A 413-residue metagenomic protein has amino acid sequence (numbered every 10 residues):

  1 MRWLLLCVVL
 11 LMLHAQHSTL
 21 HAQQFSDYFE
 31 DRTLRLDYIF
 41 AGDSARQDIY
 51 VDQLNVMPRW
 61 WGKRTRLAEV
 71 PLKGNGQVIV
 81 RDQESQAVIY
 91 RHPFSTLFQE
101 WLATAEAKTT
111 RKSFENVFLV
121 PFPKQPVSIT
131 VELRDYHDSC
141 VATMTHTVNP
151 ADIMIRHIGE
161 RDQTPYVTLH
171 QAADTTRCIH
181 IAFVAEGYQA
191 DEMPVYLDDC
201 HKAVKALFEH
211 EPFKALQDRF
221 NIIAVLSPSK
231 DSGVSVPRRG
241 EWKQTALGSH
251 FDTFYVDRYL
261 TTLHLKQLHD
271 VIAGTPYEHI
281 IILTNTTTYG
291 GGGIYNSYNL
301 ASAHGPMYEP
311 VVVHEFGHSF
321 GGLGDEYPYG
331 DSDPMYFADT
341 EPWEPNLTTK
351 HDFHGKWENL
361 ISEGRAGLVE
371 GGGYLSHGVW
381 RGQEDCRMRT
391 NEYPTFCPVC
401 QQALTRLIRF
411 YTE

Functional and structural regions predicted by a protein language model:
M1-Q24: Bacterial Sec-dependent N-terminal signal peptides
Y28-M154: Beta-strand-enriched, solvent-exposed domains that form extended recognition/catalytic surfaces
F29-F40, A45-I49, Y327-E413: Replace "(M1/M4/M9/M12/WLM)" with "(e.g., M1/M4/M8/M9/M12/M26/WLM)" and add "not limited to" to clarify scope
M154-E211, A224-V236: Fold-level signature of zinc-dependent metallopeptidase catalytic domains
G187-A190, P228-S232, T286-G290, P306-Y308 (+2 more regions): Solvent-exposed loop/turn segments at secondary-structure junctions within structured extracellular/periplasmic domains
V195-Y196, G292-V313: Short pre-active-site segment immediately N-terminal to the catalytic Zn-binding motif
R219-Y295: Active-site-proximal segments of metallohydrolase catalytic domains
E309-E326: Active-site recognition of the HExxH zinc-binding catalytic motif
